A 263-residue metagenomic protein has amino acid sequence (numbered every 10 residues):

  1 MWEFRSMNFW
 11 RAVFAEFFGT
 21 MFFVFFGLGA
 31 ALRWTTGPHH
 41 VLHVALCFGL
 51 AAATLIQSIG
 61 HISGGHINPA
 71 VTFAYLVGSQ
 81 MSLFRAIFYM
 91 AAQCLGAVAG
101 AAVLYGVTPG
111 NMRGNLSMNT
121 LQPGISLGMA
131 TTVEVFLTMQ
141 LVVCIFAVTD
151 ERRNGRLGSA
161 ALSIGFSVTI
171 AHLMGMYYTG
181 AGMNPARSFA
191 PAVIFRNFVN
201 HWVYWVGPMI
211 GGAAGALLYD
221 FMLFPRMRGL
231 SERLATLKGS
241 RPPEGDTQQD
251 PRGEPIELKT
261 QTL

Functional and structural regions predicted by a protein language model:
M1-L263: Membrane-interface helix-loop junctions and terminal tails of multi-pass membrane proteins
